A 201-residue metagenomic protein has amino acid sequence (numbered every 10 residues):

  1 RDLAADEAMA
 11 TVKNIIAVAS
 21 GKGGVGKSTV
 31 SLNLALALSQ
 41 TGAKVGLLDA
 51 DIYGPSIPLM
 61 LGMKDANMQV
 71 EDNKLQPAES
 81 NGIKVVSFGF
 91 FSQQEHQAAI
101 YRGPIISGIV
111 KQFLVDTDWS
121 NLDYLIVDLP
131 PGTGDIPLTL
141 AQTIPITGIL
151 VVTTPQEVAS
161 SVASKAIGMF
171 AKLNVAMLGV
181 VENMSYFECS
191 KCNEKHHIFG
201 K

Functional and structural regions predicted by a protein language model:
R1-S20, A66: Extreme N-terminal, non-catalytic leader segments that precede Walker-type/kinase nucleotide-binding cores
M9, G54, G103, S107-K111 (+2 more regions): Amphipathic alpha-helical transducer elements in NTP-driven molecular machines
V12, G23, D49, I57 (+5 more regions): Residue-level signature of catalytic and energy-coupling elements of molecular machines, predominantly ATP/GTP-dependent
N14-D51, I167: Walker A/P-loop phosphate-binding motif and the immediately C-terminal alpha-helix
V25-N33, P55-P58, L129-P137, A159-V162: Short glycine/serine/threonine-rich phosphate/pyrophosphate-binding segments that cradle anionic phosphate groups
K44-H96, I100, S107, L114: Phosphate-binding loop that captures ATP/GTP phosphates
S92-L140: Phosphate-binding/switch loop-helix module in NTP-utilizing enzymes
D123-Y124, P130-K201: Conserved catalytic-core segment of NTP-binding enzymes
